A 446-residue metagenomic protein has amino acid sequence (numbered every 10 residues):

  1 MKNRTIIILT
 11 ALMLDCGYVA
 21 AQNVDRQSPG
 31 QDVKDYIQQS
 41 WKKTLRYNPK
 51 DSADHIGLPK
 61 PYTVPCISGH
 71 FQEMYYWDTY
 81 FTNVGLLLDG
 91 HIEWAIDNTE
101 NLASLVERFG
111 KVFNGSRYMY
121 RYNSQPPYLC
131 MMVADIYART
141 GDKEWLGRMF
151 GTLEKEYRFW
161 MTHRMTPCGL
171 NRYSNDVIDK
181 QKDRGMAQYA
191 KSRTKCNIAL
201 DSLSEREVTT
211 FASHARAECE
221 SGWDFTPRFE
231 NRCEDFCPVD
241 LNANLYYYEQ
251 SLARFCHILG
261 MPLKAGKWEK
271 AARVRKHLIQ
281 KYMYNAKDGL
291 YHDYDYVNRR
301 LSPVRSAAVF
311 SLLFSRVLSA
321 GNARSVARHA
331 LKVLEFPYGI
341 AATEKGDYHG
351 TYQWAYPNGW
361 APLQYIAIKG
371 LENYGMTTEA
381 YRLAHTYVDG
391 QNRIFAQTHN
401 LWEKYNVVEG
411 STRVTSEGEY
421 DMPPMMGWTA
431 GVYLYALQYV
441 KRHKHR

Functional and structural regions predicted by a protein language model:
M1-Q22: Bacterial Sec-dependent N-terminal signal peptides
N23-E73, D97-S116, G169-C237, H277-G359 (+1 more regions): Extended glycan-interaction surfaces of carbohydrate-active proteins
Y75-L105, A308-S319, Q364-T377: Alpha-helical support elements that line or immediately flank enzyme active sites and cofactor-binding pockets
T79, C130-V133, N242, Y246-E249 (+1 more regions): TPR repeat positional signature
V106-M149, P423: Aromatic/His-enriched, Gly/Pro-containing loop or helix-boundary segments that lie immediately adjacent to catalytic
I136-R148, L252-K267, Y374-T378: Inter-helical turn/loop segments and adjacent helix faces that build the functional surface of alpha-helical bundle
V239-K276: Active-site neighborhood of glycoside hydrolase catalytic domains
